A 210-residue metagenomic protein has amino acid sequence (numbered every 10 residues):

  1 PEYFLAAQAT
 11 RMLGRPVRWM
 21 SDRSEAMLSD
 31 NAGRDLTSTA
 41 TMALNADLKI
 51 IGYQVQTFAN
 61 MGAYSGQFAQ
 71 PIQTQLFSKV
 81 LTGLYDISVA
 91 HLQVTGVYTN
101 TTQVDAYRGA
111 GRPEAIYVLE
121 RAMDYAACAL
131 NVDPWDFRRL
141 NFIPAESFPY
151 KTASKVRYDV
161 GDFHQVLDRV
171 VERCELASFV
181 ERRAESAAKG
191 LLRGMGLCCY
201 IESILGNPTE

Functional and structural regions predicted by a protein language model:
P1-L13, Q70-V80, A106-N141, Q165 (+2 more regions): Alpha-helical support elements that line or immediately flank enzyme active sites and cofactor-binding pockets
A6, G14, L84, N100 (+4 more regions): Alpha-helix initiation and N-capping motif
A7, T39-T41, D124, E181-A187: Generic recognition of flexible, low-complexity loop/linker segments
Q8-D22, A26-M27: Conserved catalytic cysteine-centered active-site region of acyl-thioester-dependent Claisen-condensing enzymes
R11-R15, N45-K49, V55, G62 (+4 more regions): Generic secondary-structure signature for well-ordered alpha-helical cores
E25-A115, A187-E210: Gly/Pro-rich active-site capping loops and adjacent beta-alpha segments that organize cofactor/substrate pockets
F142-E210: Helix-loop-helix junctions that connect adjacent transmembrane helices in secondary transporters/permeases, recognized
